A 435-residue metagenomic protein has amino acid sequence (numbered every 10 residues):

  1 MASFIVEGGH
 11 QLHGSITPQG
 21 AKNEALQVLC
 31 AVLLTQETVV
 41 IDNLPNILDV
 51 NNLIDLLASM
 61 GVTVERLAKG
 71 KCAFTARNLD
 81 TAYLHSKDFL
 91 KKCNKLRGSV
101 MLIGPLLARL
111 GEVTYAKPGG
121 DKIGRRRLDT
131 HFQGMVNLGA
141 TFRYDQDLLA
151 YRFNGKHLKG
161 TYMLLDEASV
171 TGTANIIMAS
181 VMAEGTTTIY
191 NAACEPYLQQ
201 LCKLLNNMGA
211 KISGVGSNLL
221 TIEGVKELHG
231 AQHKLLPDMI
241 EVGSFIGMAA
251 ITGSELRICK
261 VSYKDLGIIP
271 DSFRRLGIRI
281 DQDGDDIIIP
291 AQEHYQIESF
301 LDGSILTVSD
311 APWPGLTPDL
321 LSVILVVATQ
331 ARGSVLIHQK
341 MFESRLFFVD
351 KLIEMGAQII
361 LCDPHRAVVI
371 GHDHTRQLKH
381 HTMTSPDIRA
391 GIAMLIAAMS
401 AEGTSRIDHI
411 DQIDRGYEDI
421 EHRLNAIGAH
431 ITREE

Functional and structural regions predicted by a protein language model:
M1-E435: Short, structured segments at the rim of ligand-binding sites
